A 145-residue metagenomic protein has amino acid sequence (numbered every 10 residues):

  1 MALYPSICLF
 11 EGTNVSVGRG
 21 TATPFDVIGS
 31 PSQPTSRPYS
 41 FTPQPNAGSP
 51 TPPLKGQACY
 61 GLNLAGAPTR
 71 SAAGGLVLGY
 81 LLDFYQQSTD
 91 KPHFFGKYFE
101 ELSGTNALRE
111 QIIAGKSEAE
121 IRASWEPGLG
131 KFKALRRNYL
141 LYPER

Functional and structural regions predicted by a protein language model:
M1-P31: A conserved active-site cap/scaffold subdomain adjacent to cofactor or substrate pockets
T21-S124, E144: Conserved functional hotspot residues or short segments at active or partner-binding sites across diverse domains
G130-R145: Flexible, low-complexity junctional segments that flank or bridge functional domains
